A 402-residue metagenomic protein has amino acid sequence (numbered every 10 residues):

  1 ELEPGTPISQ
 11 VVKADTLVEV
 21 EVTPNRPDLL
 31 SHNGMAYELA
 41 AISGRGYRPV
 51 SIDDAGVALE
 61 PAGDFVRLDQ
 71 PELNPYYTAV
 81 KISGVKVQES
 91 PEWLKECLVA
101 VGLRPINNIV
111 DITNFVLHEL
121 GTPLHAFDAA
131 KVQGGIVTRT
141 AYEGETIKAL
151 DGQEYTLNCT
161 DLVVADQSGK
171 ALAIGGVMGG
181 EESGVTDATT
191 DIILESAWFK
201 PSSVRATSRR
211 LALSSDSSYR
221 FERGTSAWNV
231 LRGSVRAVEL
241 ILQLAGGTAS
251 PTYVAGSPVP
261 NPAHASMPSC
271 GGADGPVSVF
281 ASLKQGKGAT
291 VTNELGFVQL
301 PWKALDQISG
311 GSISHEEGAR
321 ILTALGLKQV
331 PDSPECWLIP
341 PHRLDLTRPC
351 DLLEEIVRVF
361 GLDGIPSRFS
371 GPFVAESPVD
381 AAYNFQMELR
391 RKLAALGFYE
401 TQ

Functional and structural regions predicted by a protein language model:
E1-N261, V291-L362, P366-A382, M387-A394: RNA/tRNA-interacting regions in translation and RNA-turnover enzymes
G44-R48, G272, E400: Cys/His-rich finger/ribbon microdomains and the adjacent scaffold used for macromolecule binding/structural
P105, Y399-Q402: Structured aminoacyl-transfer and RNA-binding surfaces used for tRNA recognition/handling in the translation apparatus
S257-V291: Intrinsic disorder/low-complexity segments
K284-K287, G326, G397: Generic low-complexity, intrinsically disordered sequence content enriched in small uncharged/hydrophobic residues
